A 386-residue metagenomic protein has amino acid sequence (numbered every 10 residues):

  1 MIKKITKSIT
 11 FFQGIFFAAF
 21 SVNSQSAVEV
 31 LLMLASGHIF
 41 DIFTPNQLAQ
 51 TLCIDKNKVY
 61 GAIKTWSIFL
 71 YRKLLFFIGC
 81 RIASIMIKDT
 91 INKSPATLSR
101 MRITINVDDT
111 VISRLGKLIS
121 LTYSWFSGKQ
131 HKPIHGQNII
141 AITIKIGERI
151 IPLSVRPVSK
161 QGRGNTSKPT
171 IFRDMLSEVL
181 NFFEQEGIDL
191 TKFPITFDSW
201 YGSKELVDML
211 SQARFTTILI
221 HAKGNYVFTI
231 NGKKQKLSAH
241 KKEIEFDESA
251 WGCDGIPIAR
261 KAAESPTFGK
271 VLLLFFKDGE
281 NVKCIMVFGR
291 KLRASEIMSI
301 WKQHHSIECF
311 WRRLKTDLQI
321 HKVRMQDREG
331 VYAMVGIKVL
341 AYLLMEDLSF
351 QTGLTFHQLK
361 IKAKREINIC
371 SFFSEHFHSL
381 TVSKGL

Functional and structural regions predicted by a protein language model:
M1-R72: Gly/serine-rich nucleotide phosphate-binding loop at the start of the catalytic core of nucleotide/ADP-ribose-handling
A18-E29, K129-H135, R324-V335: Structural motif
F40-F43, I146-P152, L344-L354: Short helix-capping/linker segments at secondary-structure and domain boundaries
S67-E148, S159, P257: Active-site-proximal, Lys/Arg-enriched surface segment that forms a nucleic-acid-binding/basic interface patch
V111, A294-M325: Short amphipathic alpha-helical "interface-anchor" segments enriched in bulky aromatics
P157-G279, H357-Q358: An internal, acidic/charged active-site-proximal segment that coordinates divalent cations and/or engages
I320-H376: Basic, amphipathic alpha-helical segments enriched in Lys/Arg and hydrophobic/aromatic residues
